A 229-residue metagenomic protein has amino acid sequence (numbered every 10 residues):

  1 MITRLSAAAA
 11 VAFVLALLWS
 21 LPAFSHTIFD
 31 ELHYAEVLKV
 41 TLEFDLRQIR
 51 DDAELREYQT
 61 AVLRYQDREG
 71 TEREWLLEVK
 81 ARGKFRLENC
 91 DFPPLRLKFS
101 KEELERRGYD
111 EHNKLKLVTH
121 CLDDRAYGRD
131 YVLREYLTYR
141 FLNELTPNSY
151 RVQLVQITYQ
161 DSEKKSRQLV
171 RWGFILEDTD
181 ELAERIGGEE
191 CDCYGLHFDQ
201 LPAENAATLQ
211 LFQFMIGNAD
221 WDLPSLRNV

Functional and structural regions predicted by a protein language model:
M1-V11: Bacterial N-terminal signal peptides that target proteins for export
F24-V229: Phosphate/dinucleotide-binding and metal-coordinating scaffold of catalytic cores in nucleotide-dependent enzymes
